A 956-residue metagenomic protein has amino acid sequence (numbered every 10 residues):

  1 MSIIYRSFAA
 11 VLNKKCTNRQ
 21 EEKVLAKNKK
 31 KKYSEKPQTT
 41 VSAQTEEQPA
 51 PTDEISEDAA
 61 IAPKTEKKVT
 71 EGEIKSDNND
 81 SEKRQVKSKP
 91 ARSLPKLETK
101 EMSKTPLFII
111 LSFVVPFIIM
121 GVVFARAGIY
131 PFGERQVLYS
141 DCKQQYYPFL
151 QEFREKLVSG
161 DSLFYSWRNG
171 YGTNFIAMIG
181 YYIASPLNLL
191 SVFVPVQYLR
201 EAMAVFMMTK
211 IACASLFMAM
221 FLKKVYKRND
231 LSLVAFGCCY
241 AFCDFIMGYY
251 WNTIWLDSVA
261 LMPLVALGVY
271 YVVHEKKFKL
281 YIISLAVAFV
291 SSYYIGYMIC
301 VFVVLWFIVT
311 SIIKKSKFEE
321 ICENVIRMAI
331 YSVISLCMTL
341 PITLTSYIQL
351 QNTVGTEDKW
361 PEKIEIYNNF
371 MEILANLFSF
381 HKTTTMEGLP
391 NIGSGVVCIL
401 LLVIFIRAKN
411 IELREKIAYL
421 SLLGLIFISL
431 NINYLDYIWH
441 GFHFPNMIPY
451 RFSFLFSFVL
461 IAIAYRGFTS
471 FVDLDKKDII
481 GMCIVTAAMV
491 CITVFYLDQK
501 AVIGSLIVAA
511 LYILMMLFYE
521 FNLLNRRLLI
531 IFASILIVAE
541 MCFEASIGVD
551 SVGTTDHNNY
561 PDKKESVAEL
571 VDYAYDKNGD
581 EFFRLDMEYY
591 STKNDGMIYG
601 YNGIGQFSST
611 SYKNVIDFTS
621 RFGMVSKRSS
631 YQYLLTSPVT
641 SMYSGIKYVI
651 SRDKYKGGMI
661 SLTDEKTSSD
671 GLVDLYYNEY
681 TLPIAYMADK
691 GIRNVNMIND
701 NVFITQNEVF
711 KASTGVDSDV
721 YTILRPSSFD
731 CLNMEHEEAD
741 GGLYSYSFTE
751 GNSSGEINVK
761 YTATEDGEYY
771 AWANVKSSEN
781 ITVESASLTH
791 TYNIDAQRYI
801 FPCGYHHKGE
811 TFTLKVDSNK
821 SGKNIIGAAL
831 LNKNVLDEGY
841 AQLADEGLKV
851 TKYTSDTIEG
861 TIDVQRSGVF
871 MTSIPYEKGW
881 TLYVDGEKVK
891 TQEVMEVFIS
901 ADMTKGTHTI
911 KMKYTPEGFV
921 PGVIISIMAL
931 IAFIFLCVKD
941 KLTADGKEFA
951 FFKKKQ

Functional and structural regions predicted by a protein language model:
I3-F8, L12, C16-K23, K27 (+6 more regions): Start-transfer (signal-anchor) and selected internal transmembrane alpha helices of multi-pass inner/ER membrane
E101, Y721, S727-Q956: Active-site-proximal, structured, solvent-exposed surfaces of multi-pass membrane proteins that position macromolecular
P116-I119, F206-V225, D230-K315, N324-Y347 (+2 more regions): Membrane-embedded helix bundles of polyisoprenyl
F117-M218, C238-A260, M298, L350-G355 (+4 more regions): Membrane-interface coil-to-helix junctions
S140, Q144-L157, P186, N324-R327 (+7 more regions): Periplasmic/ER-lumenal interhelical loops and adjacent helix-loop junctions in multi-pass membrane proteins
N169, L536-H557, P561, D572-Y643 (+5 more regions): Extracytoplasmic/lumenal acceptor-recognition loop(s) of multi-pass membrane glycoenzymes
L187-V192, L216, G605-N752, K760 (+4 more regions): A cross-kingdom signal targeting lumenal/periplasmic-facing segments of multi-pass membrane and secretory-pathway
K276, I295, I417-Y434, H443-S566 (+1 more regions): Contiguous transmembrane helix-bundle modules in multi-pass membrane proteins
